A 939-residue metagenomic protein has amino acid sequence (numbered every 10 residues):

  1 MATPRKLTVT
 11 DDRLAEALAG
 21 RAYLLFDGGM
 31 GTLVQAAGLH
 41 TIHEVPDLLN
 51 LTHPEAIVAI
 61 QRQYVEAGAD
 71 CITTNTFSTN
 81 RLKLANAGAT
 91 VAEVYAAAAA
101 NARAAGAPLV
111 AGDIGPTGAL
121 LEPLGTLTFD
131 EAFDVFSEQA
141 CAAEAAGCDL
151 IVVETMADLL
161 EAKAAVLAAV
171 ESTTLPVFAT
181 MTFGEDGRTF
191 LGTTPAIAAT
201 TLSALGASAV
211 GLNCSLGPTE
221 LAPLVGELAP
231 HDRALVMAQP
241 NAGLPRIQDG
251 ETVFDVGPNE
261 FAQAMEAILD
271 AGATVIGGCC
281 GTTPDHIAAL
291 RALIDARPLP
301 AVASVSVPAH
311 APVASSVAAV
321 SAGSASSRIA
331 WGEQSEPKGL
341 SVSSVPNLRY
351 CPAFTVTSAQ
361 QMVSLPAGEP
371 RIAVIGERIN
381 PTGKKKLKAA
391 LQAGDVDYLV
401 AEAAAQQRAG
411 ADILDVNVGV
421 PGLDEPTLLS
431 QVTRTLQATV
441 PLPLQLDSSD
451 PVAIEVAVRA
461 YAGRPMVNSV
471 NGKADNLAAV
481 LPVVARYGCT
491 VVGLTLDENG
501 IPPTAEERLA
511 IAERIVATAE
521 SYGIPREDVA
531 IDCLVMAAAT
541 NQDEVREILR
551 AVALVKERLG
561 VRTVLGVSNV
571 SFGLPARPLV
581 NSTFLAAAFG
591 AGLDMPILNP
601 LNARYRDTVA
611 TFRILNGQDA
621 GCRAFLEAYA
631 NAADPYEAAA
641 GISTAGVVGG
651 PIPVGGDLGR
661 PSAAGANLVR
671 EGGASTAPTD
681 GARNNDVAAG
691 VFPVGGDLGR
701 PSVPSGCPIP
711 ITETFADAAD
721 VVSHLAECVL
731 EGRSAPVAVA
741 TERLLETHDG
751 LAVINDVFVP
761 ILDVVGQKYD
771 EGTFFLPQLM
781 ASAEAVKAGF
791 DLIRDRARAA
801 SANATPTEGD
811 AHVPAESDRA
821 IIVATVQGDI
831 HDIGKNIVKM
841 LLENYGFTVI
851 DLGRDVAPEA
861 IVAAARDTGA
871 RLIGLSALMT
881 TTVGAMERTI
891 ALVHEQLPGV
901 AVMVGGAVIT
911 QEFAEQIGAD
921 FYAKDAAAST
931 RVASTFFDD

Functional and structural regions predicted by a protein language model:
M1-G323, S327-Q334, G339-A530, M536-G655 (+5 more regions): Domain-level signal for soluble alpha/beta catalytic cores
